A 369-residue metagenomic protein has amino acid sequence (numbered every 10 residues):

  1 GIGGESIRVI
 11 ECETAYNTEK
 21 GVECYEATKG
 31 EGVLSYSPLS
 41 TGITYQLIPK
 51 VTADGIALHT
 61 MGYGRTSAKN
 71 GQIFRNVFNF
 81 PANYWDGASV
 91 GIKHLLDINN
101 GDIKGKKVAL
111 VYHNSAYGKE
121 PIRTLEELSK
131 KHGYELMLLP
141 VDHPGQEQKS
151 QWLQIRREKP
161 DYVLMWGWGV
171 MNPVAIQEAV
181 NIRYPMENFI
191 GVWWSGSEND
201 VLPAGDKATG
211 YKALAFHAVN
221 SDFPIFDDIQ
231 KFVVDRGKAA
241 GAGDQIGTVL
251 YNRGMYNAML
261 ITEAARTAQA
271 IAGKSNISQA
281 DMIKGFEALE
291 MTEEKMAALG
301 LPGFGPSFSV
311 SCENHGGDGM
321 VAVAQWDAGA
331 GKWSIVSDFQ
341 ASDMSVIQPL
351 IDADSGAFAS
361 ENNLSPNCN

Functional and structural regions predicted by a protein language model:
G1-G71, F80, P140-Q148, P173: Beta-alpha junction/loop-to-helix N-cap segments that form part of ligand/metal-binding clefts
G4-R8, G30-Y36, A53-L58, I73-N76 (+5 more regions): Loop/turn elements at helix/coil->beta-strand transitions in domains of secreted/extracellular proteins
T14, L58-T60, R65-S67, P144 (+2 more regions): Venus flytrap/periplasmic-binding-protein-like
E26-V33, I48-I56, L96-G101, E126-Y134 (+6 more regions): Sec-exported extracytoplasmic/periplasmic mature domains
T28-T41, H59-G62, K107-V111, K159-G169 (+3 more regions): Periplasmic-binding protein-like
S67, R75-R183, N220-D227: Extracellular/periplasmic Venus flytrap/periplasmic-binding protein
A179-A258, S365-N367: Extracellular/periplasmic periplasmic-binding protein-like sensory domains
A240-Y251, T262-S337, S342: Segments of small-molecule ligand-sensing domains
